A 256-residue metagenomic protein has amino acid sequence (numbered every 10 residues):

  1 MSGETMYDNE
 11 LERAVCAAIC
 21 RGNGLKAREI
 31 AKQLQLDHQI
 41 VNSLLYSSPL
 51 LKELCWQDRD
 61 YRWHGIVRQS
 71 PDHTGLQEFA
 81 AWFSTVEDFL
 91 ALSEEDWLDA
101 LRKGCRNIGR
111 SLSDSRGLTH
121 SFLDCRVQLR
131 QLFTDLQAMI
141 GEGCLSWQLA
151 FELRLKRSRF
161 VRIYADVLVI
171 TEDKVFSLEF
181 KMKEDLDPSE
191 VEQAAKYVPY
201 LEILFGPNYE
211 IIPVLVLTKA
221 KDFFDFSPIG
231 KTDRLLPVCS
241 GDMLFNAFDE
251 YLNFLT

Functional and structural regions predicted by a protein language model:
M1-E4: Short, Lys/Arg-enriched N-terminal segment that forms or immediately precedes the first helix of a structured domain
M6-N9, G24, Q35, P188: Intrinsic disorder
D8-C16: Short, leucine-enriched amphipathic alpha-helices that occur as contiguous helical runs
R13, A27, K32, Q39-N42 (+2 more regions): Accessory nucleic-acid engagement/destabilization modules that flank
C20, S43-Y46: Extracellular cell-wall/glycan-interacting regions and their flexible linkers
C20-K26: Short capping segments at the starts of secondary-structure elements
S47-L51: Alpha-helical DNA-recognition elements
